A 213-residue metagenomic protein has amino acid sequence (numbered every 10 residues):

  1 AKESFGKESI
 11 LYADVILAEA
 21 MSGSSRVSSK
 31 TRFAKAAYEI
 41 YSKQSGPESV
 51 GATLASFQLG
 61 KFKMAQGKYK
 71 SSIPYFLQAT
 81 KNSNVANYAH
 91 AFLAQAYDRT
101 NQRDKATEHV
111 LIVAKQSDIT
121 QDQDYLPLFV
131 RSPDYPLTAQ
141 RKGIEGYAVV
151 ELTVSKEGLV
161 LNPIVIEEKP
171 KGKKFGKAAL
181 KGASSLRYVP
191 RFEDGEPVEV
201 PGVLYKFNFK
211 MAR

Functional and structural regions predicted by a protein language model:
A1-R213: Charge-biased low-complexity segments
